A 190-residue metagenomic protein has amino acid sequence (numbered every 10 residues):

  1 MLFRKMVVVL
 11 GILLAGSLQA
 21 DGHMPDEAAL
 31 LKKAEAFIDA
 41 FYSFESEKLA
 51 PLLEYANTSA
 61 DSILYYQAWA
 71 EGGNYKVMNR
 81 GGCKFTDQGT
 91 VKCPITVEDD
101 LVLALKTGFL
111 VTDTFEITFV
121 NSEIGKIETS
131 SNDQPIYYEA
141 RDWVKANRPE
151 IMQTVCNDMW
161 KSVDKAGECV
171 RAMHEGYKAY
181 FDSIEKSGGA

Functional and structural regions predicted by a protein language model:
M1-V7: Bacterial N-terminal signal peptides that target proteins for export
V8-A15: Bacterial N-terminal signal peptides
L18-S43, K186-G189: Short, low-complexity N-terminal intrinsically disordered segments enriched in polar/charged residues
A40-S59: Short, well-ordered alpha-helical segments enriched in acidic and aromatic residues
L53, I95-D99, S130-D133: A mature extracytoplasmic/lumenal domain signature
Y66-T118: Surface-exposed, charged secondary-structure patches
I127-A190: Low-complexity, intrinsically disordered terminal/linker segments enriched in charged and Gly/Pro repeats
